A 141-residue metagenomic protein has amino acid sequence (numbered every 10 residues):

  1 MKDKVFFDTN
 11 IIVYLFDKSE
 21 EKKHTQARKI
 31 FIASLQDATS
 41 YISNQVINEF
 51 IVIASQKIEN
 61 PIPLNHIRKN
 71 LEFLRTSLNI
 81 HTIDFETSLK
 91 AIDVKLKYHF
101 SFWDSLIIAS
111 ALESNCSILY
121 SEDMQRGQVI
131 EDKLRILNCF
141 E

Functional and structural regions predicted by a protein language model:
M1-I42, K57-N65: Short, well-structured N-terminal submotif of metal-dependent ribonuclease cores
K2, I108-E141: Acidic, PIN/NYN-like endoribonuclease modules and their adjacent C-terminal/linker elements
I11, V46, T87, I107 (+1 more regions): Alpha-helix capping/helix-boundary segments
Q36-D37, T76-S77, N115: Structured helix-beta-strand junction loops
Y41, H81, L137: General small-molecule cofactor/ligand-binding pocket signal
I58-L78: Helix-adjacent hinge/juxtasegments
N79-L119: Active-site neighborhoods of divalent-metal-dependent phosphate/nucleic-acid chemistry enzymes
